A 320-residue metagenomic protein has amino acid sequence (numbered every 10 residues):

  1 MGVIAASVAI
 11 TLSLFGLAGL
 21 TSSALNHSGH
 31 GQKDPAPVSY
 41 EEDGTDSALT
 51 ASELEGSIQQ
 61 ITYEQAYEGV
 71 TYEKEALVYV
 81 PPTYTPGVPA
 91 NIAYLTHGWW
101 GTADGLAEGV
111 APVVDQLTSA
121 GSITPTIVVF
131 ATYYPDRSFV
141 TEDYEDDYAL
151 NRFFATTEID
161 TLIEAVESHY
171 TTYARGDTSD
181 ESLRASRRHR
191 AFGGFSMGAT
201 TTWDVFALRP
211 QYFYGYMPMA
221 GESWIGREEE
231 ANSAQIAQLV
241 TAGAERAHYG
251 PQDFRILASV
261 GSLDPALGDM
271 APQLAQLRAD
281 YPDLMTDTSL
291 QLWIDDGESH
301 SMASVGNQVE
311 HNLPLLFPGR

Functional and structural regions predicted by a protein language model:
G2-R320: Non-catalytic cap/lid and distal C-terminal segments of serine-dependent acyl enzymes
